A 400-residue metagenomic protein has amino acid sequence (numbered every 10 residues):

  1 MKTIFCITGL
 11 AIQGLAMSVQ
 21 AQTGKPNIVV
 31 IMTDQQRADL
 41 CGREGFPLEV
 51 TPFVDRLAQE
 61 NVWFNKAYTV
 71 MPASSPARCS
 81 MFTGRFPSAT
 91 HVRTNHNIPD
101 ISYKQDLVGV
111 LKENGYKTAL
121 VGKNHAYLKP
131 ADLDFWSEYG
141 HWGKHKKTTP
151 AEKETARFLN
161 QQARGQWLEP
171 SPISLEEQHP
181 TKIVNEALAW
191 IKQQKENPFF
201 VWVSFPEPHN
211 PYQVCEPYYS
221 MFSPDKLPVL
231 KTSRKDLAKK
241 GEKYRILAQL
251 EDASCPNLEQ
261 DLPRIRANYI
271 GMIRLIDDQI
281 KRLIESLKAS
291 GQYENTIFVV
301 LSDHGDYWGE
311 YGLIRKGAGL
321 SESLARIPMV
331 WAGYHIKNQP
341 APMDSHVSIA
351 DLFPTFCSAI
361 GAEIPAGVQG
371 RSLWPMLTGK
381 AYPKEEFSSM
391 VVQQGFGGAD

Functional and structural regions predicted by a protein language model:
Q22-V62, M71, K112, E216: Active-site-proximal N-terminal segment of extracellular/periplasmic enzymes that hydrolyze or transfer
T23-I28, L128-G143, P180-S233, I276 (+1 more regions): Active-site regions of oxyanion-processing enzymes, predominantly non-cytosolic
G24, P47-T51, Y68-A73, N97-K104 (+6 more regions): A short beta-strand-to-alpha-helix junction
N65, N114, Y127-Q166, P211-N257 (+1 more regions): Core domains of carbohydrate- and sulfate-ester-processing enzymes
S80-E176, I183: Catalytic-site neighborhoods of secreted/periplasmic enzymes that process anionic sulfate/phosphate groups
G143-K146, V184, H304-E310, K337 (+2 more regions): C-terminal cap/loop subdomain of S1 sulfatases and analogous C-terminal strand-loop tails that border
T181-I191, S254-T296, A359: A long, amphipathic alpha-helix that forms part of the scaffold/cap immediately adjacent to metal-dependent active
P211-P217, E285-Q339, S345-S348: Histidine-centered active-site microenvironments of extracellular/periplasmic hydrolases and transferases
